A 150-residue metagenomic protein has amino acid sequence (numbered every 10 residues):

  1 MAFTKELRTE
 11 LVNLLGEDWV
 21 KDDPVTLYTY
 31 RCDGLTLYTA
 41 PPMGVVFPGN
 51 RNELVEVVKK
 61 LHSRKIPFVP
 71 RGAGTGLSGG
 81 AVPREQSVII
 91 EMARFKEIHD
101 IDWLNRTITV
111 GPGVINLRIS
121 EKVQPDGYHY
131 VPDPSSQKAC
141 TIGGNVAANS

Functional and structural regions predicted by a protein language model:
M1-G34, S63-I66: N-terminal accessory segments
F3, I115, K138: Short acidic-hydrophobic sequence patches enriched in Asp/Glu that either
L11, L37-F68, Q86, M92-S135 (+2 more regions): N-terminal glycine-rich flavin-associated loop
R31-D33, L77, R94-K96: A generic local structural motif
G34-L37, G79-R84: Short glycine-biased active-site loop of nucleotidyltransferases that positions the nucleotide triphosphate and helps
R71: Conserved PLP cofactor-binding pocket of PLP-dependent enzymes
A139-G143: Beta-rich nucleic-acid/ligand-interaction surfaces
